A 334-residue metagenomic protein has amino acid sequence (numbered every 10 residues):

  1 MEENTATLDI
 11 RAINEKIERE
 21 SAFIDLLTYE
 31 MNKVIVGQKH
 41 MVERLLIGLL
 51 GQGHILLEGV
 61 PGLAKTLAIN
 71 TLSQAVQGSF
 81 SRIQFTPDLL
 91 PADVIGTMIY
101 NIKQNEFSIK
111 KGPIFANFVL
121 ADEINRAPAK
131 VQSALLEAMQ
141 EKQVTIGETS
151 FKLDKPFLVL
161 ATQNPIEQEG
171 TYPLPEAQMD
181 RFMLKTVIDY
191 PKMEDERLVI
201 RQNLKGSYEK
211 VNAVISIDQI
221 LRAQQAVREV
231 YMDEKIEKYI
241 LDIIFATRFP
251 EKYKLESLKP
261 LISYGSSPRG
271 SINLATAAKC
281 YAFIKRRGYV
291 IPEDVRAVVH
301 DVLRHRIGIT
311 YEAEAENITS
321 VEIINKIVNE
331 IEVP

Functional and structural regions predicted by a protein language model:
M1-E18, P250-P334: C-terminal engagement/docking regions of AAA+ P-loop ATPases
I13-S21, V34, T171, K185-S257 (+4 more regions): Conserved C-terminal "switch" segment of AAA+ ATPases
I17-L63, F245: Pre-Walker A (pre-P-loop) alpha-helix and adjacent loop at the N terminus of AAA/AAA+ ATPase modules, a conserved
L49-T86: Walker A/P-loop
V60, V94, T162: P-loop (Walker A) phosphate-binding loop of NTP-binding proteins
L89-F118: Short glycine-rich substrate-engagement loop in P-loop NTPases that contacts/grips substrate
S108-N117, I146-Q163, L174-M183: AAA+/SF3 P-loop NTPase mechanochemical coupling elements
P113-Q140, D154, E169-Q178, Y190-L198: Conserved AAA+/SF3 P-loop NTPase catalytic/coupling segment centered on the Walker-B
